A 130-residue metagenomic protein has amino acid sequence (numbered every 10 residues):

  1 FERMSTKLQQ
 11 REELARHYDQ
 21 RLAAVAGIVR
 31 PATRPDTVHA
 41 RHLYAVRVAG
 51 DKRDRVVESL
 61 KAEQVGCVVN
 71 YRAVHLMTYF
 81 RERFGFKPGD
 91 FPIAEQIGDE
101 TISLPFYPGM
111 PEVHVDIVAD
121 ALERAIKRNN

Functional and structural regions predicted by a protein language model:
F1-N130: PLP-dependent aminotransferase class I/II
